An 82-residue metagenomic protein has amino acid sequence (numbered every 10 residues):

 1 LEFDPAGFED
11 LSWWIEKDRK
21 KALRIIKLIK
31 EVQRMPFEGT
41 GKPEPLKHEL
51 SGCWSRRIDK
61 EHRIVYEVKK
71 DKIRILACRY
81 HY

Functional and structural regions predicted by a protein language model:
L1-F3: Short amphipathic
A6-K27, T40, L46-K47, W54-R63 (+1 more regions): Enriched for short, Lys/Arg-rich terminal
R34-F37: Generic structural signal for secondary-structure transition and capping sites
